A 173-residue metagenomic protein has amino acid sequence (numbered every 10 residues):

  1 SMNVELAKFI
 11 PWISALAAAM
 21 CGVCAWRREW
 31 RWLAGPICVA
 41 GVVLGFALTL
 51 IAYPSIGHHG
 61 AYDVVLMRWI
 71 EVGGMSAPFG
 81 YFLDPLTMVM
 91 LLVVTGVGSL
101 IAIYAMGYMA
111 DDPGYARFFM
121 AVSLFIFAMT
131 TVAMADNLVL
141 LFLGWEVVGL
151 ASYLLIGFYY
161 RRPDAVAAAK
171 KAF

Functional and structural regions predicted by a protein language model:
S1-L6, C24-M120: Transmembrane helix-loop-helix hairpins at membrane boundaries of multipass inner-membrane proteins
V4-S14, L83-T95, L138-A151: Structural signature of hydrophobic alpha-helical transmembrane segments
I13-V23, V72: Membrane-proximal N-terminal segments immediately preceding the first transmembrane helix
A15-A19, S99-A102, S123: Amphipathic, well-ordered alpha-helical segments in soluble domains
A18-C21, G45, T95, A128 (+1 more regions): Small-residue hotspots
C21-G22, L48, A52, G144 (+1 more regions): Short, solvent-exposed loop/turn and secondary-structure capping segments
F118-F173: Alpha-helical multi-pass transmembrane bundles of energy-transducing inner-membrane proteins
